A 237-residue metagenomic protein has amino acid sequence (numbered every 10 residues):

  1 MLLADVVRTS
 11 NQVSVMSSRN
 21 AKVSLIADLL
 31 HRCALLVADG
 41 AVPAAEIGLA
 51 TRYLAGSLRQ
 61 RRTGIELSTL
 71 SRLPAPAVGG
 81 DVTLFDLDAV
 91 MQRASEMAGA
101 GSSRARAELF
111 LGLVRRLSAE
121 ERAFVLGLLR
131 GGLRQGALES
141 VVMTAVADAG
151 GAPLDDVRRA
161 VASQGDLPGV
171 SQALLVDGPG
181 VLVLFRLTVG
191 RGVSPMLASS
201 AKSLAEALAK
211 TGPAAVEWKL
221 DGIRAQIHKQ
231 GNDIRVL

Functional and structural regions predicted by a protein language model:
M1-L237: N-terminal nucleic-acid-engaging modules of covalent nucleotidyltransferase systems
